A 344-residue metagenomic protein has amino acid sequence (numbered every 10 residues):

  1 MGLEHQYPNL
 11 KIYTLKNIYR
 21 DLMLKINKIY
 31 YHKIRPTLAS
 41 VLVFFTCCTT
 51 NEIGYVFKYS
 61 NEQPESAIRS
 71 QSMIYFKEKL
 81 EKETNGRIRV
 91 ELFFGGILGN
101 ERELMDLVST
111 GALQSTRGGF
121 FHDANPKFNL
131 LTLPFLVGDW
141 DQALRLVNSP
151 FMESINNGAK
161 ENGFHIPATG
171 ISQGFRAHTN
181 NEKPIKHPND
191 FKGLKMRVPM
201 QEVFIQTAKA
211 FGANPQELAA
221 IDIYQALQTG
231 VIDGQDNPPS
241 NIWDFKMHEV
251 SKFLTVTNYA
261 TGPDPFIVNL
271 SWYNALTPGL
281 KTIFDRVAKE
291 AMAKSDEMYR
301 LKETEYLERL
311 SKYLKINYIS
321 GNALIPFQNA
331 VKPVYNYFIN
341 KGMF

Functional and structural regions predicted by a protein language model:
M1-V56: Short, low-complexity disordered leader/linker segments with a strong preference for bacterial N-terminal type II
C48-Q142, F151, A159-F344: N-terminal secretory/targeting leader peptides
